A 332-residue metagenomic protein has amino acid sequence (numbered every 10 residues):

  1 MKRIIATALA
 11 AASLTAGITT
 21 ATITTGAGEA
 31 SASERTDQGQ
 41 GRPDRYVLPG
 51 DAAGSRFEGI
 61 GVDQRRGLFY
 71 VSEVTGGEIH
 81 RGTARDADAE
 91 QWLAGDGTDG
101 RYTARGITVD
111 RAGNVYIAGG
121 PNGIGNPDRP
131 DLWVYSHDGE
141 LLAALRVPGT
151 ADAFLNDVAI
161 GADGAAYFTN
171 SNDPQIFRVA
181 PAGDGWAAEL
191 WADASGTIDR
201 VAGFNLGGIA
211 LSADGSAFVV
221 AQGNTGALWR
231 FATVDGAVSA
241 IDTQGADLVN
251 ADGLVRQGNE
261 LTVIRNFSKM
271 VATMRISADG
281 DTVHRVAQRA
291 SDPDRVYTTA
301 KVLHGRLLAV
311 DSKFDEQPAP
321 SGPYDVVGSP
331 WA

Functional and structural regions predicted by a protein language model:
M1-A32: Secretory targeting and sorting signals
T36-S55, H284-V286: A short helix->beta-strand "capping" segment at the edge of beta-propeller domains
R42, N126-D163: Asp-box/WD-like beta-propeller blade repeats and closely related beta-sheet repeat scaffolds
D51-R66, T98-G119, G123, P148-A166 (+4 more regions): Beta-rich, blade/repeat-based domains predominating in secreted/periplasmic proteins but also intracellular
G76-E78, P121-G125, D173-Q175, T225-G226 (+2 more regions): Short glycine/acidic-enriched loop and turn motifs that connect beta-strands
E78-H80, P130-W133, Q175-R178, A227-W229 (+2 more regions): A short loop-to-beta-strand structural motif that recurs across blades of beta-propeller domains
T83-A87, S136-E140, A180-D184, A232-G236 (+2 more regions): Short loop/turn segments that connect beta-strands within beta-propeller blades
T299-A332: Blade-level signature of beta-propeller repeat domains, shared across WD40, Kelch, NHL, RCC1 and BNR/Asp-box propellers
